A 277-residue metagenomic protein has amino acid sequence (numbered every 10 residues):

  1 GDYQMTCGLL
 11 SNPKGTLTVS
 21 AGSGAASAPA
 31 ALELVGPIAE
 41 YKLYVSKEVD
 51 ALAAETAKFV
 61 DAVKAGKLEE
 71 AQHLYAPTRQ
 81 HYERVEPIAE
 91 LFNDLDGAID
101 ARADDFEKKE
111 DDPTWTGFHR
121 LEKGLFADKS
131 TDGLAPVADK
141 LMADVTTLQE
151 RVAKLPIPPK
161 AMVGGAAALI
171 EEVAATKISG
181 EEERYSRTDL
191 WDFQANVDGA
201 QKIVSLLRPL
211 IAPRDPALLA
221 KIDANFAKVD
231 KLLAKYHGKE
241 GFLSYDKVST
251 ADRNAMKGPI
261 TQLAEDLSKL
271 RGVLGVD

Functional and structural regions predicted by a protein language model:
G1-A26, A30: Extracellular/periplasmic metallocenter environments
A26-D277: Mature extracytoplasmic or organellar-lumen-exposed domains after removal of signal/transit peptides
